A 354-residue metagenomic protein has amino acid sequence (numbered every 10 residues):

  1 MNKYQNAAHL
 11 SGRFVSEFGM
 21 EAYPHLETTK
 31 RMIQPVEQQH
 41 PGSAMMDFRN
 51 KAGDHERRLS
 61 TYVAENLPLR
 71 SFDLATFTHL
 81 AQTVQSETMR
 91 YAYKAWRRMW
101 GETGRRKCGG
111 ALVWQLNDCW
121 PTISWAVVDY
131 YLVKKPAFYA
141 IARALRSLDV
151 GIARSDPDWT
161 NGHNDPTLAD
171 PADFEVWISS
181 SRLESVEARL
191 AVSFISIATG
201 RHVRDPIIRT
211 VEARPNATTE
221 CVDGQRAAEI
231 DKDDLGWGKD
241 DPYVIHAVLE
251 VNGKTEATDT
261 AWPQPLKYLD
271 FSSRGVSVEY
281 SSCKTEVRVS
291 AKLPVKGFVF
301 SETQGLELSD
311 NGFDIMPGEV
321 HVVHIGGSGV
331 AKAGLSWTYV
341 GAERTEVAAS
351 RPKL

Functional and structural regions predicted by a protein language model:
M1-V186: Substrate-binding clefts and catalytic carboxylate motifs of secreted carbohydrate-active enzymes
G109-Q115, V299, L335-Y339: Conserved active-site loop/cleft motifs that coordinate metal ions or position small ligands
I123-S124, V128, P206-R209, D259: Short hydrophobic alpha-helix segments
A144-I152, T160, T255-C283: Long, low-complexity ectodomains and other extracytoplasmic segments of secretory-pathway proteins
A169-E212, E220-C221, Y243-L249, S290 (+1 more regions): Beta-strand-rich binding/interaction modules
W177-I178, E220-R274, H324-L354: Terminal connector regions
L190-D240, G305-A331: Intrinsically disordered, low-complexity Pro/Gly/Ser/Thr-rich segments with frequent PxxP/GP/PP motifs and embedded
S272-G326, V340-A342: C-terminal accessory/binding modules appended to enzymatic or scaffolding proteins
